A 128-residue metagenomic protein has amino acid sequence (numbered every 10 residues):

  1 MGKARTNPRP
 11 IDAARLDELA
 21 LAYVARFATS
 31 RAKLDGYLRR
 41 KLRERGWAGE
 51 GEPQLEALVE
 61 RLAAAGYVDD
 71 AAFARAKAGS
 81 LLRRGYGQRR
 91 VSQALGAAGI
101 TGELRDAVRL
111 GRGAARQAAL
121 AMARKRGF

Functional and structural regions predicted by a protein language model:
M1-F128: An alpha-helical, amphipathic repeat domain used for nucleic-acid recognition, typified by the mTERF helical solenoid
